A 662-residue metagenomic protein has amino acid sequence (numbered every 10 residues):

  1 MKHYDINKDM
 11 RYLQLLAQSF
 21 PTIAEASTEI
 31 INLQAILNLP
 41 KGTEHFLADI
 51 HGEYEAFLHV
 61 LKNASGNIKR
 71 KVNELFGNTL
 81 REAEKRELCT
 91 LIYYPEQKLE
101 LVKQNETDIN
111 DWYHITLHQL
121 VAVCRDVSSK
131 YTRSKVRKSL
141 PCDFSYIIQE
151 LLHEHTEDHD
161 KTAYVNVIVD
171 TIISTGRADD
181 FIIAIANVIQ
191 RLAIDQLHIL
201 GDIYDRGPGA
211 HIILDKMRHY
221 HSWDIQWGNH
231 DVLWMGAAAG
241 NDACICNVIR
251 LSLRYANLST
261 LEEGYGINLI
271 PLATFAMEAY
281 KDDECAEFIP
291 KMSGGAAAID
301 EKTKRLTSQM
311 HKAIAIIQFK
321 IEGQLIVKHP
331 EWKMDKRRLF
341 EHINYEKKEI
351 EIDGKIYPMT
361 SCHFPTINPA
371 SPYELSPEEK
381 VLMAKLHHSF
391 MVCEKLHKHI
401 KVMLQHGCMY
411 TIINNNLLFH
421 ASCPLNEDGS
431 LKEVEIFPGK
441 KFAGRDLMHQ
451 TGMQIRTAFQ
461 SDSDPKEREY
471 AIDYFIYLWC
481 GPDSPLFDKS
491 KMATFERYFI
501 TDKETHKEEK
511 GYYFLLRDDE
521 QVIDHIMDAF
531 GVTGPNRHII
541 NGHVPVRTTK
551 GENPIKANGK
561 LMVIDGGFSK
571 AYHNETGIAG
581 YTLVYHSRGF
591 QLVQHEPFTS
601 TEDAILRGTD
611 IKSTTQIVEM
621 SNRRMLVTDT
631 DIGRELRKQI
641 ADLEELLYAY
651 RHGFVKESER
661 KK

Functional and structural regions predicted by a protein language model:
M1-K662: Feature recognizes metal-dependent phosphohydrolase scaffolds
